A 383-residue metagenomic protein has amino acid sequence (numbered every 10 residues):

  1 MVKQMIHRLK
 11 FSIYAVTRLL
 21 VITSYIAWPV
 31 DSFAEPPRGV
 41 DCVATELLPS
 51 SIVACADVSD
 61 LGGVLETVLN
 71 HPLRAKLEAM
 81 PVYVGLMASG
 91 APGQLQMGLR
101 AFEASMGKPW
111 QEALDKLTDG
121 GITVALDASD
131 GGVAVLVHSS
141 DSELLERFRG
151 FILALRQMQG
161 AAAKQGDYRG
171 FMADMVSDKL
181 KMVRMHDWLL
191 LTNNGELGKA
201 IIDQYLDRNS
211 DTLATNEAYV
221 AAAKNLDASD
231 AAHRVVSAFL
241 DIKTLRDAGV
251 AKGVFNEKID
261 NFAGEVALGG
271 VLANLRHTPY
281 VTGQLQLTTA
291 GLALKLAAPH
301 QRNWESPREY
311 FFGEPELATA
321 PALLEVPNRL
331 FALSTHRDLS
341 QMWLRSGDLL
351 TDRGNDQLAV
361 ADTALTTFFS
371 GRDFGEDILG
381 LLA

Functional and structural regions predicted by a protein language model:
M1-I13: N-terminal secretory signal peptides that target proteins for export/translocation
Y14-W28: Bacterial N-terminal signal peptides
R18, P29, D130, V183-H186 (+1 more regions): Short, solvent-exposed loop/turn segments at the edges of secondary structure
F33-M175, E217-T289, A293-A383: Structural boundary/hinge residues at secondary-structure and domain interfaces
A56, A173-L206, L333: A short, solvent-exposed beta-edge/loop patch
I152-M158, G198-N216: A short alpha->loop->secondary-structure connector
W188, D207-N209, V220-A222: Mixed-charge (acidic/basic) macromolecular-recognition segments
